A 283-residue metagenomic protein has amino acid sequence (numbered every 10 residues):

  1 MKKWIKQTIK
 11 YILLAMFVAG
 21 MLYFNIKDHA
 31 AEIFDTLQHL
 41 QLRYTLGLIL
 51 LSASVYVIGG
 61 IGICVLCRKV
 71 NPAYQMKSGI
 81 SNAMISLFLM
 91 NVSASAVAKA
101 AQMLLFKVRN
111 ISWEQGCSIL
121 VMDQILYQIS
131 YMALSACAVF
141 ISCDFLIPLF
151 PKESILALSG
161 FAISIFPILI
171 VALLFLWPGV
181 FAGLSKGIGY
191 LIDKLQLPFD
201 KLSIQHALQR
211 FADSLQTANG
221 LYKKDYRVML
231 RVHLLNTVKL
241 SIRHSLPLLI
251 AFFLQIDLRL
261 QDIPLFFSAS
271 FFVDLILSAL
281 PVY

Functional and structural regions predicted by a protein language model:
M1-D35, S86-F199, V282-Y283: Transmembrane helix-loop-helix hairpins in multi-pass inner-membrane proteins
L14-A15, D35, Y74, K201 (+2 more regions): A generic short-segment signal for beta-strand/edge and adjacent turn/coil regions
A31, D35-H39, H206, D213: Replace "anionic and nucleotidyl ligands
I33-F145, G220-Y283: Hydrophobic alpha-helical segments that either span membranes
T36, G183, G187-Y190, K194 (+3 more regions): Low-complexity, intrinsically disordered, cysteine-poor segments enriched in small/polar and charged residues
L202-L230: Oxyanion-binding "anion nests"
